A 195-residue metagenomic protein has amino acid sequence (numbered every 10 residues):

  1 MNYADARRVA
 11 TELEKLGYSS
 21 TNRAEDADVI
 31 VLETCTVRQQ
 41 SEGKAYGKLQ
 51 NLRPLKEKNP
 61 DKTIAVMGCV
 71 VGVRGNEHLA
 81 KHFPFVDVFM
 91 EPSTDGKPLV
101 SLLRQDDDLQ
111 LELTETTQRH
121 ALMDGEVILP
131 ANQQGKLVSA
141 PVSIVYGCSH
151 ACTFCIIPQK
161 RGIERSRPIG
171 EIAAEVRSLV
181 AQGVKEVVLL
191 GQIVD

Functional and structural regions predicted by a protein language model:
M1-D195: Proteins enriched for Cys/Gly/acidic motifs involved in redox and nucleic-acid/cofactor modification
